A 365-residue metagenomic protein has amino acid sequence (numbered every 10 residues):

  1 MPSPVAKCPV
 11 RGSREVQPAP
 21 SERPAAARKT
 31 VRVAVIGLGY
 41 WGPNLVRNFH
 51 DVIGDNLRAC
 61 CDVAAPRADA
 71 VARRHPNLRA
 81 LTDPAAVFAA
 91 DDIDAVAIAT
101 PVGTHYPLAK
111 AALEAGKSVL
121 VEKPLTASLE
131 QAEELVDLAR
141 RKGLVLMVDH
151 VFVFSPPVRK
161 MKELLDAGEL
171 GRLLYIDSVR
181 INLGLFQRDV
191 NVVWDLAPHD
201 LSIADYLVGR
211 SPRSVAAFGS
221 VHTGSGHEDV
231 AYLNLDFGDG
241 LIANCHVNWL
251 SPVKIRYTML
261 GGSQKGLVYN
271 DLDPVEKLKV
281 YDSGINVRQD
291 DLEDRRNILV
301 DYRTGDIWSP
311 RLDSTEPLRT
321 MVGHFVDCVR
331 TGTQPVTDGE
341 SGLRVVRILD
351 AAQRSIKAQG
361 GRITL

Functional and structural regions predicted by a protein language model:
M1-A27, D55, A95-A97, P310 (+2 more regions): C-terminal helix-rich "cap/oligomerization" subdomain common to oxidoreductases
P2-H75: N-terminal Rossmann-like dinucleotide-binding module
N77-P84: Conserved SAM-binding strand-loop segment of SAM-dependent methyltransferases
T82, V121, L146-V148, D177 (+1 more regions): Hydrophobic residues in well-ordered beta-strands that form the structural core
A95-V153: Beta-strand-loop-alpha-helix segment that lines the small-molecule cofactor/substrate pocket of alpha/beta enzymes
D137-V145, R159-L173, K265: Basic phosphate/pyrophosphate-binding loop/patch that engages nucleotide-derived ligands
L183-V253, Y257-M259, D273, E340: Rossmann-like dinucleotide-binding domain that binds NAD(P)(H)
G224, L241-T320: NAD(P)-dinucleotide binding in Rossmann-like oxidoreductases
